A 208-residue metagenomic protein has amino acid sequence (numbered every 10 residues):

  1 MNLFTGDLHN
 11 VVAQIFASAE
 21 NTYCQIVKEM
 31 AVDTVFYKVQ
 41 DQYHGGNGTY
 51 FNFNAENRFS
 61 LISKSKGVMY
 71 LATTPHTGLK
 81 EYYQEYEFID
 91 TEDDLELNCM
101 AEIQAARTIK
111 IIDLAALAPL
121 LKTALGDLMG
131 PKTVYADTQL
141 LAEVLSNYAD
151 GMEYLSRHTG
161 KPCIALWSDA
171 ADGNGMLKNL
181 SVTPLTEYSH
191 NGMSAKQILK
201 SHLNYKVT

Functional and structural regions predicted by a protein language model:
N2-I62, E85-T208: Active-site and NAD+-binding cores of ADP-ribose-processing enzymes
F59-I89: Extended catalytic/binding region for NAD+/ADP-ribose chemistry, centered on the ART fold
